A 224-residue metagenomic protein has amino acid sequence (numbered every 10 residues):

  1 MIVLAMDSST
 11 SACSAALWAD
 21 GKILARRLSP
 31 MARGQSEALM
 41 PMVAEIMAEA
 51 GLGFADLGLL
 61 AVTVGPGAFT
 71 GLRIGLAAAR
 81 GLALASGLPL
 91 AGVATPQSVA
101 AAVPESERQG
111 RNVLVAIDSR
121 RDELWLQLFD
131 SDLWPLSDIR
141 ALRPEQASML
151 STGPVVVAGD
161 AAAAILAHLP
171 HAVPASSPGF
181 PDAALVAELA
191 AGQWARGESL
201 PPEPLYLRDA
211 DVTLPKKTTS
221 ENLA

Functional and structural regions predicted by a protein language model:
M1-V64: N-terminal beta-alpha supersecondary unit
S9-A12, D122, L200-P201: Short, basic and Ser/Thr-rich N-terminal targeting/leader segments
K22, G34, L88-P181, A195 (+4 more regions): Surface "functional belts" at beta-alpha junctions
P30-A38, F69, R73, A77 (+2 more regions): Residues at secondary-structure transition points
A38-P41, A77, G81, S98 (+1 more regions): Short amphipathic alpha-helical face segments that pack within enzyme cores and frequently flank/anchor catalytic
I46-A50, A85, V103, A183-Q193 (+1 more regions): Stable alpha-helical structural segments in soluble proteins, enriched in small hydrophobic residues
L59-T95: DPxDG-like acidic metal-binding loop motif
